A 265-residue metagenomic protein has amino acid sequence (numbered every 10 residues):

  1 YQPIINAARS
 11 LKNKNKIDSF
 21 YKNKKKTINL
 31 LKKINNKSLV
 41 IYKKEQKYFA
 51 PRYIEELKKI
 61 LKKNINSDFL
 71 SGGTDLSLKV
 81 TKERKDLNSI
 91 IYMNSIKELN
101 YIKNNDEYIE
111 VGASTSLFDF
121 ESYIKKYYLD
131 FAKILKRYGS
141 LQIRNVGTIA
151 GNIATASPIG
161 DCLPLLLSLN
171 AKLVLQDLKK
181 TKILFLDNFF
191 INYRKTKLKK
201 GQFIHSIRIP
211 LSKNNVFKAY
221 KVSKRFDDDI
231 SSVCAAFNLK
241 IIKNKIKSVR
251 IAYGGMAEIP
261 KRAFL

Functional and structural regions predicted by a protein language model:
Y1-L265: C-terminal structural segment of proteins
